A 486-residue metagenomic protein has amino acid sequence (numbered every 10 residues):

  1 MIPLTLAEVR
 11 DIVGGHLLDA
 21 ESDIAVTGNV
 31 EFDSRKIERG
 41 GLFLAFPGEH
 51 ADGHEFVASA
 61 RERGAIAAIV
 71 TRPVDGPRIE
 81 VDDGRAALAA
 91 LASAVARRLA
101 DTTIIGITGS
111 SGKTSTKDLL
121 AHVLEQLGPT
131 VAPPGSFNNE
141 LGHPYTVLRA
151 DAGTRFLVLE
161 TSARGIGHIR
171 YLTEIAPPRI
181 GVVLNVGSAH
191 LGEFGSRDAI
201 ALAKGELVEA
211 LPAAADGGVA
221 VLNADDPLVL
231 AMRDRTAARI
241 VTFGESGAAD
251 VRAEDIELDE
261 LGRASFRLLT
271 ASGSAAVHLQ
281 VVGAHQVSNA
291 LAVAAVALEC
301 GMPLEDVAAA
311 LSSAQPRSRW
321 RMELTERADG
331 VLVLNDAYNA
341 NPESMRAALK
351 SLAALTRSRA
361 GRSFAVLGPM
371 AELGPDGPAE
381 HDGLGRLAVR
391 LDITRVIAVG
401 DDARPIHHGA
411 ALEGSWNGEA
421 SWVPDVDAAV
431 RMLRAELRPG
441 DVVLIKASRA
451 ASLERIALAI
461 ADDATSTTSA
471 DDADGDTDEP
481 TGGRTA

Functional and structural regions predicted by a protein language model:
M1-T108, S115-Q126, L141, R252 (+3 more regions): Short, basic phosphate-binding NTP loop
E8, A87-A224, L230-T236, A435 (+2 more regions): Phosphate-binding loop of NTP-binding sites
V9, G41, A60, L91 (+15 more regions): Residue-level signal for inorganic ion chemistry
H16, G40, V70-D75, V182-L332 (+5 more regions): Acidic, Mg2+-coordinating active-site environments of NTP-dependent enzymes
E49-A51, S318-W320, A337-S415, W422 (+1 more regions): Active-site beta-alpha connecting loops in nucleotide-dependent enzymes
V57, R61-E62, T173-E174, V389: Non-catalytic positions within long, well-ordered alpha-helices that form the structural scaffold/packing of enzyme
I107, K113, R319-E323, M345 (+3 more regions): ATP-dependent carboxylate/acyl-activation modules
